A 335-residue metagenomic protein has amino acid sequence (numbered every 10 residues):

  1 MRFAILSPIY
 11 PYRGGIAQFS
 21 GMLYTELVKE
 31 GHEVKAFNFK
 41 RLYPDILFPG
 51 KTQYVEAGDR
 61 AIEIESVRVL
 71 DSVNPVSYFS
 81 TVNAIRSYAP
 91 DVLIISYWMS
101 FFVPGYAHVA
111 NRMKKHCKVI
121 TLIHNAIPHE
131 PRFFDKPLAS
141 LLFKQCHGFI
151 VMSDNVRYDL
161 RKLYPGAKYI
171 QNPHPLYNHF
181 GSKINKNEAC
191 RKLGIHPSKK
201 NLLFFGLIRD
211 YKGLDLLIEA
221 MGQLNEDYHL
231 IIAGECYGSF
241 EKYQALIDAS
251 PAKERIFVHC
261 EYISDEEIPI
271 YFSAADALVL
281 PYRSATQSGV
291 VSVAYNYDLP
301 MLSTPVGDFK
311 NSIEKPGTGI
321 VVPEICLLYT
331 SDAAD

Functional and structural regions predicted by a protein language model:
Y10-R13, Y24-S87, V156, R161 (+1 more regions): N-terminal strand-loop element at the rim of the active site of nucleotide-sugar-dependent glycosyltransferases
K40-Y43, F205, H229-Q244, E261: Glycosyltransferase donor-sugar binding loop
K144-I184: Donor nucleotide-sugar binding/catalytic pocket of nucleotide-sugar-dependent glycosyltransferases
G181-I195: A short helix/loop element that forms part of the nucleotide-sugar donor recognition site in Leloir-type
H196-K212, I218-G222, I231: Conserved donor-binding/catalytic core segment of Leloir-type glycosyltransferases
Y243-E266: Nucleotide-activated donor-binding/catalytic signature segment of Leloir-type glycosyltransferases, i.e., the conserved
I270-Q287, N296-L299: Acidic donor-binding loop of glycosyltransferase active sites
Y329-D335: Conserved small/polar residues in nucleotide/adenosyl-binding loops
